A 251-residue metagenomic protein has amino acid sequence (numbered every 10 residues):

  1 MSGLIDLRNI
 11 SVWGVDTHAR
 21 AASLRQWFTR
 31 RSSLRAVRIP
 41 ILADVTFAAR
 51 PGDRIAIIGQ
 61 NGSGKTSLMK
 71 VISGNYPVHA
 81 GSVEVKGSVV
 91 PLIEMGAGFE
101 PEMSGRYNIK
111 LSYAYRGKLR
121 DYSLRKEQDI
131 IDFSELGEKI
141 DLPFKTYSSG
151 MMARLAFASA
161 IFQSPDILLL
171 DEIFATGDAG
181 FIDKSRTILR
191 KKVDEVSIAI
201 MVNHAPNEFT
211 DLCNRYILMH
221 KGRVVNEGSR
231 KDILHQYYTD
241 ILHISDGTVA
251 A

Functional and structural regions predicted by a protein language model:
G3-P40, H235-D246: Pre-NBD coupling/linker segments of ABC/ABC-like ATPases
D6, V12-V15, R54-A56, Q60-Y115: ABC ATPase nucleotide-binding domain signature region
Q26-T29, Y122-K139: Conserved ABC ATPase "signature" region
I182-E195: Helical segment within the ABC ATPase nucleotide-binding domain
N203-H204: H-loop/switch region of ABC-family ATPase nucleotide-binding domains
D211-L218: Conserved catalytic segment of ABC-fold P-loop ATPases
E227-G228: ABC ATPase "signature
